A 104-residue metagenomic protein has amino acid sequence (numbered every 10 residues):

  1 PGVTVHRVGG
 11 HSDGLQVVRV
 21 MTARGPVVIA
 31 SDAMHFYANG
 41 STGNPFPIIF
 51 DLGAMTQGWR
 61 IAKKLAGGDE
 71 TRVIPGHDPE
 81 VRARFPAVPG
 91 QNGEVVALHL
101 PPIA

Functional and structural regions predicted by a protein language model:
P1: A conserved mid-domain beta-alpha-beta active-site/ligand-binding segment of alpha/beta enzyme cores
H6-R7, G14-F85: Metallo-beta-lactamase
A83-A104: Short, electropositive alpha-helical surface patch
